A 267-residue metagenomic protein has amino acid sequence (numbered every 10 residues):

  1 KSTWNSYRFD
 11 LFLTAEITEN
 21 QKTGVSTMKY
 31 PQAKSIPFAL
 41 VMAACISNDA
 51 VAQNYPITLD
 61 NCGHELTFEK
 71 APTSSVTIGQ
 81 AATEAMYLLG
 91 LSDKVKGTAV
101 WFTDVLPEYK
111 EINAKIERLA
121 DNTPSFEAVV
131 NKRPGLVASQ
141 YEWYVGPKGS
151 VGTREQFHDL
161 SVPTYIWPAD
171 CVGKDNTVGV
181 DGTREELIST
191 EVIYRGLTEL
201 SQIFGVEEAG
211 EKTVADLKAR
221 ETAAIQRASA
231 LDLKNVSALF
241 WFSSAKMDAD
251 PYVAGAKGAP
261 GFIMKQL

Functional and structural regions predicted by a protein language model:
R8-T27: Short, Lys/Arg-enriched N-terminal segments with co-localized hydrophobic residues within the first ~10-30 amino acids
M28-P37: Bacterial N-terminal signal peptides that target proteins for export
P37-C45: Bacterial N-terminal signal peptides
I46-A52: Sec/Tat signal peptide C-region and signal peptidase I cleavage site
Y55-T58, E65, T153-D248: Extracytoplasmic substrate-binding proteins
T77-P147: A short, structured surface patch at a secondary-structure boundary
T103-D104, Y252-L267: Alpha-helical, coiled-coil/dimerization segments enriched in small aliphatic residues
